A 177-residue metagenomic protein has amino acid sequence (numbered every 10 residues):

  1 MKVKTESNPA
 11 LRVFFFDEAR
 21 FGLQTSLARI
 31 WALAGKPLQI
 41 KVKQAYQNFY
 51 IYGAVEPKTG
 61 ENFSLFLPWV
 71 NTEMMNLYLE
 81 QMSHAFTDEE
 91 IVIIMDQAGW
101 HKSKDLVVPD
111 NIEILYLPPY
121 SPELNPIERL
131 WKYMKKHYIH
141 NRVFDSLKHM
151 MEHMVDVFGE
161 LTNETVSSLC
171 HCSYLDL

Functional and structural regions predicted by a protein language model:
M1-L177: Short functional hotspots at interaction and active-site rims
